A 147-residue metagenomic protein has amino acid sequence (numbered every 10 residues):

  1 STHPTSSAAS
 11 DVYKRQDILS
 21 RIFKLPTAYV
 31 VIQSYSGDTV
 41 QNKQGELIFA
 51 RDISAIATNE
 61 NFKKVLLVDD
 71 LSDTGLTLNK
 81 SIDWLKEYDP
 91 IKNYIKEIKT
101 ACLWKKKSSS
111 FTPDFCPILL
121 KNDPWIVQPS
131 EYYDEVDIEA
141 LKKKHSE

Functional and structural regions predicted by a protein language model:
S1-A9, Y13: Single conserved hydrophobic/aromatic residue that forms the stacking wall/gate of nucleotide- or nucleobase-binding
S7, V65-D69: Acidic beta-strand-to-loop metal/phosphate-binding motif
A8-S10, I32, L103-K105: Cofactor-binding loop segments of dinucleotide-utilizing enzymes, especially the Rossmann-like FAD- and NAD(P)+-binding
D11, D73, K107: Glycine-/small-residue-rich active-site loops that bind phosphorylated ligands and cofactors
K14-S20, L78-W84: Short Gly/Thr/Asp-enriched flexible loops that form oxyanion-binding sites at enzyme active sites
I22-V65, D73-K80: Short, glycine/charge-rich flexible loops or terminal/linker lids adjacent to PRPP-binding catalytic cores
D83-E147: PRPP-dependent phosphoribosyltransferase catalytic core
